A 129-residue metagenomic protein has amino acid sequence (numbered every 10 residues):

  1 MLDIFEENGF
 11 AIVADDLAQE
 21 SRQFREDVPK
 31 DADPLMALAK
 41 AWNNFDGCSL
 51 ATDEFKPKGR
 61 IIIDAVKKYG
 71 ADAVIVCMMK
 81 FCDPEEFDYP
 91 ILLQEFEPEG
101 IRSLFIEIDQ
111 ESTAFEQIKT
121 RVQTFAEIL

Functional and structural regions predicted by a protein language model:
M1-E54, I61-I62: Redox- and metal-dependent alpha/beta enzyme cores, enriched for Fe-S-associated oxidoreductases and cofactor-handling
E20-F24, K56-R60, F81-E85, S112-F115: Flexible loop/turn segments at secondary-structure boundaries
L38-A41, D64-K68, K80-D83, P90-P98 (+1 more regions): Extracellular glycan-modifying ectodomains
E54-G70, F87-D88: A short, acidic, amphipathic alpha-helical segment used as a generic capping/interface helix at domain edges
Y89-L129: Peripheral docking tails and interdomain loops at the edges of cofactor- or intermediate-handling domains
